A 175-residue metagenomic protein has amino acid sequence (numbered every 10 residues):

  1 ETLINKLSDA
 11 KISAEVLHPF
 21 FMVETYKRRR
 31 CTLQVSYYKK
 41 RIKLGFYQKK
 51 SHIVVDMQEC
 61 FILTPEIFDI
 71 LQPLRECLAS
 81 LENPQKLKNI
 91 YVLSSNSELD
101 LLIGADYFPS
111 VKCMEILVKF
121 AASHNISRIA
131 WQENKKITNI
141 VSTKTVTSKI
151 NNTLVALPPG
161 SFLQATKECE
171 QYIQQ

Functional and structural regions predicted by a protein language model:
E1-Q175: Accessory RNA-recognition modules of RNA-modification enzymes
